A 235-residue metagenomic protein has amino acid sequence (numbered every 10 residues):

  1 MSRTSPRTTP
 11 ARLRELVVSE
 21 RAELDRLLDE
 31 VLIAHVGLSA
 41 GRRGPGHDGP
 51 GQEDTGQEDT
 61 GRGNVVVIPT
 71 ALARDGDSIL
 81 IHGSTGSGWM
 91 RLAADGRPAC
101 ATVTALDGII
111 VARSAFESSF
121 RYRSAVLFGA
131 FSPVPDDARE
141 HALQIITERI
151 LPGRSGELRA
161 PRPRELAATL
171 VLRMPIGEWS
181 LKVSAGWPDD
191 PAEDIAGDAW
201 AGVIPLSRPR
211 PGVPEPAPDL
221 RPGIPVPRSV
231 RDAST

Functional and structural regions predicted by a protein language model:
M1-R7, A138-T235: C-terminal edge-of-domain segments
S2-I81, R91: An N-terminal domain-cap segment
L28, L92-A93, I146, M174: A generic structural signal for nonpolar/aromatic side chains embedded in well-ordered alpha-helices
L32, I68, D77, D95-A99 (+3 more regions): A generic structural signal for short beta-strands and their flanking turns/coil linkers
H35-L38, R62, W89, R113-A115 (+2 more regions): Short helix-to-loop capping/linker segments positioned immediately adjacent to catalytic or ligand/cofactor-binding
L72, G129-F131, L172, I176: A structural signal for short, well-ordered beta-strand segments
I79-G83, A101-V103, A125-L127, L172-R173 (+1 more regions): Short hydrophobic-aromatic micro-motifs
T85-I145: Short, structured beta-strand-loop surface elements
